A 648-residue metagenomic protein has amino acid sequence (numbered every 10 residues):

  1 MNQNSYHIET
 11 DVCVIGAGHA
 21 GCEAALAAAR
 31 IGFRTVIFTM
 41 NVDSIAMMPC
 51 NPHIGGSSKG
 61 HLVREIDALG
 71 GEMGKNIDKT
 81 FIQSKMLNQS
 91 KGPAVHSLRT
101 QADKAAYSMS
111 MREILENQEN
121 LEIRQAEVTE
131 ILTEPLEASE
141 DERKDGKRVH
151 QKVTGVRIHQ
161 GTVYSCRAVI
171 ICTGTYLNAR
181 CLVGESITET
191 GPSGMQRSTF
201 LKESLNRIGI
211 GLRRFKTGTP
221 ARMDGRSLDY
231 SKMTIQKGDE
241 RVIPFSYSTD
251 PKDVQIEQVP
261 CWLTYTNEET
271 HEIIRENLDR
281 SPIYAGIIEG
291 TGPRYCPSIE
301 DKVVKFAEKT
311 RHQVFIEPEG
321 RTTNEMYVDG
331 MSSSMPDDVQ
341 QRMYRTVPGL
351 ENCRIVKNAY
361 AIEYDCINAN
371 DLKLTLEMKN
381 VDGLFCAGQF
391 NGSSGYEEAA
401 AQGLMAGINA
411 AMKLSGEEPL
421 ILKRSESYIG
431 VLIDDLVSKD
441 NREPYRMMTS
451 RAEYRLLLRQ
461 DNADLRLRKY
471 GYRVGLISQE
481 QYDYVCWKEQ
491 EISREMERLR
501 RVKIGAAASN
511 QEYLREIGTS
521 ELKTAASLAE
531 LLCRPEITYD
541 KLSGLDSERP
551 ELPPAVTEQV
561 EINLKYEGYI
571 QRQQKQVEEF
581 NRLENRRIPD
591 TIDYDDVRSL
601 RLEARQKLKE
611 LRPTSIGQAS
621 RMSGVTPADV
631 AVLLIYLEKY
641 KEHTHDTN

Functional and structural regions predicted by a protein language model:
Y6-A20: Beta1/beta-strand and adjacent pyrophosphate-binding region of the FAD-binding site in flavoprotein oxidoreductases
I8-E9, L26-L132, C172-P192, Q196-L201 (+3 more regions): Conserved N-terminal/central alpha/beta ligand/cofactor-binding core
I8-T10, H159-A168: Core beta-strand elements of the Rossmann-like FAD/NAD(P) dinucleotide-binding domain in flavoenzyme oxidoreductases
I15, V163-G174: Short hydrophobic core segments
N41-V42, E203-Q341, S438-Q511, R515-L522 (+1 more regions): An anion/pyrophosphate-binding glycine-rich loop and adjacent beta-alpha core in soluble alpha-beta enzymes
L132-T162: Conserved beta-strand-loop-beta-strand element in the redox core of flavoprotein oxidoreductases
Y327-S393, I421-D434, P553-K607, R612: A glycine-rich dinucleotide-binding beta-alpha-beta segment and adjacent secondary-structure elements that constitute
R451, R468-D629, I635-N648: Extended, charge-enriched "interface" segments that sit outside catalytic cores
